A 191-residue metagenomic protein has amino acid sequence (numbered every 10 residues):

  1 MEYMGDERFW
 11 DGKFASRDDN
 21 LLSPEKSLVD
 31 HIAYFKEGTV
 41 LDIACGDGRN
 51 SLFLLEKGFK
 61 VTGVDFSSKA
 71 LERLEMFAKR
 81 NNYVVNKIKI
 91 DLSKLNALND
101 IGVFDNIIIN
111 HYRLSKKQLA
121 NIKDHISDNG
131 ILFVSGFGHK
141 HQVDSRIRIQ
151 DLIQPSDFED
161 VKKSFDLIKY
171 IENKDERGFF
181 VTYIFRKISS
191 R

Functional and structural regions predicted by a protein language model:
M1-F35: Conserved class I S-adenosyl-L-methionine
G38-G46: Conserved class I S-adenosyl-L-methionine
V61-D65: Conserved SAM-binding motif I beta-strand of class I
S67-K69: Conserved SAM/SAH-binding beta-strand->alpha-helix loop
N81-K94: Conserved SAM-binding strand-loop segment of SAM-dependent methyltransferases
L98-N106: A short acidic, Gly/Pro-enriched loop at the edge of an enzyme's catalytic core that lines a small-molecule cofactor
R113-I122: A short, conserved alpha-helix within the catalytic core of class I
G130-K140: Conserved beta-strand signature within the Rossmann-like core of class I S-adenosyl-L-methionine
